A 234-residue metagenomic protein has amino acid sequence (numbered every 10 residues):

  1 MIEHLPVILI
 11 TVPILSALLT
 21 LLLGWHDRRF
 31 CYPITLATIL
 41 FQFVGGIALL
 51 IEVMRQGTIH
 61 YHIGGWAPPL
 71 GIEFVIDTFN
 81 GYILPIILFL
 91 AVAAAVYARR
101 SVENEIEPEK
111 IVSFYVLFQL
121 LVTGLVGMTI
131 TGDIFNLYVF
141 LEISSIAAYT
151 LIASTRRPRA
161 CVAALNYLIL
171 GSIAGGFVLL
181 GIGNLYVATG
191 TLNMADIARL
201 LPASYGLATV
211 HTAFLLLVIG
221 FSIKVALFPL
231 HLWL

Functional and structural regions predicted by a protein language model:
M1-L5, L19-V116, A195-R199: Transmembrane helix-loop-helix hairpins at membrane boundaries of multipass inner-membrane proteins
I2-V12, T78-F89, I134-A147, A208-F221: Structural signature of hydrophobic alpha-helical transmembrane segments
L9, S16-L19, T38-F41, I83 (+8 more regions): Hydrophobic residues within membrane-embedded alpha-helical segments of Major Facilitator Superfamily
T11, L15-L19, L23, L50-R55 (+3 more regions): Specific lipid-exposed transmembrane alpha-helices and their immediate membrane-water interface residues in multi-pass
P13, I34, D77, D133 (+1 more regions): Divalent metal-coordination and catalytic microenvironments
A17-R28, A93-I106, T150-A163, K224-W233: C-terminal ends of transmembrane helices
A67-F74, L90-E103, V139-L151, G175-G181 (+2 more regions): Alpha-helical membrane-embedding segments and immediately adjacent membrane-interface amphipathic helices
K110-L120, G124-T212, I223: Alpha-helical multi-pass transmembrane bundles of energy-transducing inner-membrane proteins
